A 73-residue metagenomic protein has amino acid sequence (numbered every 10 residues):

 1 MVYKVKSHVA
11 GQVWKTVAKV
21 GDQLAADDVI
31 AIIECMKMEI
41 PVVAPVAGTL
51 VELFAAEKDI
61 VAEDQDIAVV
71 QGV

Functional and structural regions predicted by a protein language model:
M1-Q12, V29-P45, G72: Short beta-strand-turn/beta-hairpin segments enriched in glycine/proline and small hydrophobics that form edge-strand
K15, P41, D59: Active-site-proximal flexible loops/turns
K15-Q23, E52-A55: Short histidine-centered loop motifs in beta-beta connectors
G21-I30, K58-I67: A structural signal for short beta-strand/turn segments enriched in small hydrophobics and glycine
E34, E39, E52, E57 (+1 more regions): Acidic-residue sensor for enzyme active/binding pockets
V51-E52, V69-Q71: Short alpha-helical linear motifs
